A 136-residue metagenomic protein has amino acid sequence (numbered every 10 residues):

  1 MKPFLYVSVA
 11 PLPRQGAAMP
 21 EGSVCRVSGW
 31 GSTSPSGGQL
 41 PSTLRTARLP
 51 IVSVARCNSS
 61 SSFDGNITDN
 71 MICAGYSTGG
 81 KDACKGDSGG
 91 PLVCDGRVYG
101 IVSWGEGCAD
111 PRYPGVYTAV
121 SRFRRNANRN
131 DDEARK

Functional and structural regions predicted by a protein language model:
M1-K136: Extracellular "complement/coagulation-type" protease architecture
